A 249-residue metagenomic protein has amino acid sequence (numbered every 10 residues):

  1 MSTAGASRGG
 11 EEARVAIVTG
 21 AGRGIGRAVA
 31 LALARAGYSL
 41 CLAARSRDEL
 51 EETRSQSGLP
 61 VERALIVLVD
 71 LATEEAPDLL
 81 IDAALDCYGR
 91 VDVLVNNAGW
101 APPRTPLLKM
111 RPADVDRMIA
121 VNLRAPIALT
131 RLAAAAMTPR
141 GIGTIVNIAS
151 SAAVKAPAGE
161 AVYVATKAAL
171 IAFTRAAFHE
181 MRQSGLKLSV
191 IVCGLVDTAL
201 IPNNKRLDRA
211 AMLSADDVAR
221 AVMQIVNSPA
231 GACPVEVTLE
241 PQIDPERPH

Functional and structural regions predicted by a protein language model:
G22-G24: Conserved glycine-rich cofactor-binding loop
A36-E52: Conserved glycine-rich Rossmann-like NAD(P)H-binding loop of the short-chain dehydrogenase/reductase
L68-L80, P112: The beta1-alpha1 cofactor-binding region of Rossmann-like NAD(H)/NADP(H)-dependent oxidoreductases
T105-L107, D114-I119: Substrate-binding pocket helix/loop in short-chain dehydrogenase/reductase
T130, T166: Active-site helix of classical SDR
S150: Residue(s) in the substrate-gating loop at a strand-loop-helix junction that position the organic substrate next
Q183-S184, V190-I191, L207-R247: C-terminal helical subdomain
